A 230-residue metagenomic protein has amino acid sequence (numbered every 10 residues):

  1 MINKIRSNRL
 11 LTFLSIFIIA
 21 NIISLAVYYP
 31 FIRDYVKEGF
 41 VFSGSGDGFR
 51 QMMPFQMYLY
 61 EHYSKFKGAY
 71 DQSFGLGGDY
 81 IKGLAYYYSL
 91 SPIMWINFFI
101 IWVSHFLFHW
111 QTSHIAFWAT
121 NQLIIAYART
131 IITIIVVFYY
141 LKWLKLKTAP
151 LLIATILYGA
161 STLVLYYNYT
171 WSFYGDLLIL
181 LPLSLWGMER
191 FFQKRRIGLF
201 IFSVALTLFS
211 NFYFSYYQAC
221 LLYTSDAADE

Functional and structural regions predicted by a protein language model:
M1-D34: Start-transfer (signal-anchor) and selected internal transmembrane alpha helices of multi-pass inner/ER membrane
L11-I19, I125, P150-I153, L199 (+1 more regions): Alpha-helical transmembrane segments of integral membrane proteins
I23-T133, I156, S161-T162, Y166 (+1 more regions): Membrane-interface coil-to-helix junctions
T130, F173-L185, Y217-L222: Hydrophobic core segments of transmembrane alpha-helices in multi-pass, intramembrane catalytic enzymes
V137-A160: Transmembrane-helix signature of polytopic, membrane-embedded enzymes that assemble or transfer cell-envelope glycans
S184-L199: Membrane-interface transmembrane helices that cradle and orient dolichyl/undecaprenyl
G198-S215: Membrane-interface alpha helices of multi-pass inner-membrane proteins
Y223-E230: Conserved small/polar residues in nucleotide/adenosyl-binding loops
